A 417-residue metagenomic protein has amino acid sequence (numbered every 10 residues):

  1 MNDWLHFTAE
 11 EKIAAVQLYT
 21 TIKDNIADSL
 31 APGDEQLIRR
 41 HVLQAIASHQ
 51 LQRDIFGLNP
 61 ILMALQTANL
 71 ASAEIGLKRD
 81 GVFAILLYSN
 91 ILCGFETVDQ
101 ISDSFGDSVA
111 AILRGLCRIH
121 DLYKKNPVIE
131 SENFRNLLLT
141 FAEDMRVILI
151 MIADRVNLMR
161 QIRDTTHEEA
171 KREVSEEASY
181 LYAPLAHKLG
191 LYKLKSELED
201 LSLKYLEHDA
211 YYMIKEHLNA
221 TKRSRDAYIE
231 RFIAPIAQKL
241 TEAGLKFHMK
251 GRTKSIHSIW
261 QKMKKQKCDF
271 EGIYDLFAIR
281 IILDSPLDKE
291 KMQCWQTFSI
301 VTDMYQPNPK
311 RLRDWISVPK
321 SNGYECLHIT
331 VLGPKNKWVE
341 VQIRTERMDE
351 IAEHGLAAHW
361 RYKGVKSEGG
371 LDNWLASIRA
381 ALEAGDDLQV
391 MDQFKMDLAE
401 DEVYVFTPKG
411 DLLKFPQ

Functional and structural regions predicted by a protein language model:
M1-N25, A47-D54, M63-L65, N69-E74 (+4 more regions): Nucleic-acid processing machinery
D28-D99: Alpha-helical phosphate/pyrophosphate-handling elements in metalloenzyme active cores
L37-R40, Q100, I112, E173 (+1 more regions): Short, solvent-exposed alpha-helical surface patches in well-structured domains
G57, D103, K124: Short gly/ser-rich anion-binding loops that grip negatively charged ligand groups
F83-S89, G115, M151-L158, P184: Short, hydrophobic/amphipathic alpha-helical patches that form generic packing surfaces within helical domains
L86-R118, L191: Hydrophobic or amphipathic alpha-helical targeting/insertion segments
